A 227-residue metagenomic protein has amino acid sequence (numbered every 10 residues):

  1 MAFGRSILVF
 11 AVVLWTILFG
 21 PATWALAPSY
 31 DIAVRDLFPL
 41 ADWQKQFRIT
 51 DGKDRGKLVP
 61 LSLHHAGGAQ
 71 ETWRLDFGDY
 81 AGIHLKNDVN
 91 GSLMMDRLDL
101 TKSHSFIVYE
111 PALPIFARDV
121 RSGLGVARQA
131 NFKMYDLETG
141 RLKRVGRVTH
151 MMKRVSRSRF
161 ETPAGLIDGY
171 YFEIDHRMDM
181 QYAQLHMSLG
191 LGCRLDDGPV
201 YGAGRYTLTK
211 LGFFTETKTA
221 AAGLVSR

Functional and structural regions predicted by a protein language model:
M1-F10: Bacterial N-terminal signal peptides that target proteins for export
V9-F19: Bacterial N-terminal signal peptides
W24-G91, M95-L100, F106-I107, Y135-R227: Acidic, serine/threonine-rich low-complexity disordered tracts
P111-P114: Short alpha-helix capping/helix-loop boundary micro-motifs
F116-V145: Mid-length scaffold segments of soluble, non-membrane domains
